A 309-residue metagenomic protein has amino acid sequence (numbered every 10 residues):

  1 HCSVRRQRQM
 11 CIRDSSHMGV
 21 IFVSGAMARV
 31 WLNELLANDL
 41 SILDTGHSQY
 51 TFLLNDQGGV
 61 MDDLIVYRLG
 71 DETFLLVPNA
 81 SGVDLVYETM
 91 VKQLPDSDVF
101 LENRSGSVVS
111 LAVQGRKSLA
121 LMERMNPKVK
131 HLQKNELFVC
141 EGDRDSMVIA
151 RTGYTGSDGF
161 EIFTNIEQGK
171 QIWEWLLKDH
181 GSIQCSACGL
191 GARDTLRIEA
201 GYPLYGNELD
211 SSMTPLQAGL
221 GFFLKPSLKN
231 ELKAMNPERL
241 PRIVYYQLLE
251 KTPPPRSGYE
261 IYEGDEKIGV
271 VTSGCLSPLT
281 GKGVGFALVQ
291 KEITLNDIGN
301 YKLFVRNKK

Functional and structural regions predicted by a protein language model:
H1-R8, I12: Single conserved hydrophobic/aromatic residue that forms the stacking wall/gate of nucleotide- or nucleobase-binding
V4, S15-H17, G46-H47, G59-D62 (+1 more regions): Short, basic and Ser/Thr-rich N-terminal targeting/leader segments
R5-Q7, L69-K309: Conserved, structured C-terminal
R13-I21, G153-S157: Conserved phosphate/anionic-ligand binding catalytic regions in large, soluble enzymes, centered on
D14, G25, G115: Short, conserved phosphate/pyrophosphate- and ester-handling motifs at nucleotide-, phospho-/glycolipid
G19, T51, L64-I65, Y259 (+1 more regions): Residue-level detector of beta-strand structural context in well-folded domains
A26-V60, K117-D145: Internal amphipathic helical hairpin motif
D39-Q93: Well-ordered mid-protein domain cores that form the structural environment of catalytic cofactors
